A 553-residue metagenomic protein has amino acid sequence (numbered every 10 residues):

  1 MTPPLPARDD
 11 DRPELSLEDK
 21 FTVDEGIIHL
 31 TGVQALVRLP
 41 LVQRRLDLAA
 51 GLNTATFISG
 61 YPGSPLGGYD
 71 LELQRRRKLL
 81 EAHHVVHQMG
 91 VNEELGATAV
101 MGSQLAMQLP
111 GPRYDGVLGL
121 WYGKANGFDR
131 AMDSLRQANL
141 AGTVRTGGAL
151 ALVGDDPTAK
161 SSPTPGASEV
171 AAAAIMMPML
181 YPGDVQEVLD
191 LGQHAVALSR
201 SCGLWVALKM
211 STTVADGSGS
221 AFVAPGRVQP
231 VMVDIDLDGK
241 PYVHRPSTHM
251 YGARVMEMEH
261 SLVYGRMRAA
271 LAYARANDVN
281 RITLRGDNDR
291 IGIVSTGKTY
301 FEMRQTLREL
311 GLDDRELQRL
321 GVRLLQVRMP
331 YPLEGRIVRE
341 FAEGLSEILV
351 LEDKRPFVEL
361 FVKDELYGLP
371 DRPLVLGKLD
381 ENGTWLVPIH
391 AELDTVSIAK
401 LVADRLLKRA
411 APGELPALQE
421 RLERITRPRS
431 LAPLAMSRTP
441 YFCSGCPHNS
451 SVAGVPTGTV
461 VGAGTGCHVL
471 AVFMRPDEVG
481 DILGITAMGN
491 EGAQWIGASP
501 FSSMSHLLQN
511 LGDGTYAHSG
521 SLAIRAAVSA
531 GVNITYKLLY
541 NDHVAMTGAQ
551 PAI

Functional and structural regions predicted by a protein language model:
M1-L39, Q43-L46, P182-F442, P447-H448 (+1 more regions): Flexible, low-complexity linker and terminal segments
P13-E25, G51-T54, R75-H83, Y114-G119 (+9 more regions): Gly-rich Lys/Arg/Thr-decorated short loops/hinges at beta-loop-alpha junctions or inter-strand turns that position
A35-G51, Y61-Q74: N-terminal glycine-rich anion-binding loops that anchor highly charged ligand groups
R44-L52, R77-E81, L105-R113, G142 (+2 more regions): Alpha-helix termini
D47, N53-G60, P447-A463: Carboxylate/His-rich catalytic cores and anion/metal-binding grooves
A55-Y61, V86-G90, L118-G123, A151-G154 (+7 more regions): Short glycine-rich or small-residue beta-strand-to-loop segments that form or flank ligand, phosphate, metal/Fe-S
S64-S201, S211, V452-A453, V460-M546: Thiamine diphosphate
L71-R76, T164-S168, L307, F361-L366 (+1 more regions): Short, aromatic/basic amphipathic alpha-helical patches
